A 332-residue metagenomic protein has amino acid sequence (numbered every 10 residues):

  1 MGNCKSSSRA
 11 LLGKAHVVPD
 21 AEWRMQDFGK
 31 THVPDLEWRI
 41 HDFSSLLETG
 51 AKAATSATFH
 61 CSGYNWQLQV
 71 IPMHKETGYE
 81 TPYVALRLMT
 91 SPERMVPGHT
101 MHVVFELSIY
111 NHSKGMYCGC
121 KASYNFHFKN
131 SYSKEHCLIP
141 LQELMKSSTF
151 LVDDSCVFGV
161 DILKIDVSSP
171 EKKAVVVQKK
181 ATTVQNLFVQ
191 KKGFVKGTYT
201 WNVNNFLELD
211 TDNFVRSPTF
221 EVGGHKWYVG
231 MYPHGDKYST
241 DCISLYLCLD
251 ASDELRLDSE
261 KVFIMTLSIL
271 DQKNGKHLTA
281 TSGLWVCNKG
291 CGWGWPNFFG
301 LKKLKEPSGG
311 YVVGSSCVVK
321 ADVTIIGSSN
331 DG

Functional and structural regions predicted by a protein language model:
G2-G332: Protein/peptide-recognition domains central to ubiquitin and immune signaling
